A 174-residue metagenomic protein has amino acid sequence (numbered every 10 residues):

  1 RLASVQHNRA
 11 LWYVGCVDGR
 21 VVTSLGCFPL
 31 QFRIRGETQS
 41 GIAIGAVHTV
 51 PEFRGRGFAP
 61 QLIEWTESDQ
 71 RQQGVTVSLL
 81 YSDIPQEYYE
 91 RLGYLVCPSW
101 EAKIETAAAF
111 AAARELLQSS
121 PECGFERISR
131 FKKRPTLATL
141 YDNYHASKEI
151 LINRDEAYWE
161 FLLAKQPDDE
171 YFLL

Functional and structural regions predicted by a protein language model:
R1-V47, Y141-L174: A conserved beta-strand-loop-helix scaffold within acyl/acetyltransferase catalytic domains
V17-G19, E52, A108-A109: Short loop segments at secondary-structure junctions
L30-F32, E52, P85: Short coil/turn motifs at secondary-structure junctions
A46-T49, G55-S68, Q72: Conserved acetyl-CoA-binding loop-helix of GNAT-fold acetyltransferases
L62-T66, P85, Y158: Short, hydrophobic/aromatic alpha-helical segments in well-folded domains
E64-S68, E90, D142: A broadly conserved amphipathic alpha-helix scaffold signal in soluble, globular proteins
R71-T76, S82-E101: Conserved active-site alpha-helix within GNAT-family acetyltransferase domains
L95-L174: Amide-forming acyltransferase catalytic core, primarily the GNAT-like/NAT-type and related acyltransferase folds
